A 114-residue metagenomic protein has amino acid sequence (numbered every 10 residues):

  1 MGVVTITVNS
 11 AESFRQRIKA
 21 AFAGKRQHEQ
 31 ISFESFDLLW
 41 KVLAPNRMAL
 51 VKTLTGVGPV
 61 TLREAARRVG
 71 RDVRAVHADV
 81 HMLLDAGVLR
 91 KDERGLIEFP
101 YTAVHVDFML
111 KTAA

Functional and structural regions predicted by a protein language model:
M1-K19: General nucleic-acid-binding
A21-A49: Short alpha-helical segments that sit at the start of domains
L39-N46, T61, E93-A114: Short, cationic-aromatic polyanion-contact patches
P45-P59: Short amphipathic alpha-helical interface segments
L62-R68: A short acidic, leucine-rich amphipathic alpha-helix
A65, V76, V80-L84: Basic amphipathic alpha-helical segments that dock to polyanions
D85-R94: A short, conserved structural fragment
